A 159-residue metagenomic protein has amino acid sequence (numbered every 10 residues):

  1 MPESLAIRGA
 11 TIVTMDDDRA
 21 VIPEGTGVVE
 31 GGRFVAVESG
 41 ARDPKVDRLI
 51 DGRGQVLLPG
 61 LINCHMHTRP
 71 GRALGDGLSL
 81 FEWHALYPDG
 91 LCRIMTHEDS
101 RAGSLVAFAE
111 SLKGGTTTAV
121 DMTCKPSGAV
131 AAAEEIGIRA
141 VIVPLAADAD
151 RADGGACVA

Functional and structural regions predicted by a protein language model:
M1-P44: N-terminal metal-binding scaffold of metallo-dependent hydrolase/deaminase domains
P2-R8, D43-W83, R93-I94, L105 (+1 more regions): Replace "His-x-His-based motif
A10, G27, G32, G54 (+3 more regions): Divalent metal-coordination and catalytic microenvironments
S39-D47, A131-E135: Short loop/helix-cap segments at secondary-structure boundaries that form the rim of catalytic
G71-A102, I136-V158: Active-site gating loops and adjacent loop-to-helix segments of metal-dependent hydrolytic enzymes
A107, G128-A129: Aromatic/hydrophobic pocket-lining residues that form π-stacking "cages" and hydrophobic walls in ligand
T117-T118, R139: Short acidic/polar active-site loop segments enriched in Thr and Asp
